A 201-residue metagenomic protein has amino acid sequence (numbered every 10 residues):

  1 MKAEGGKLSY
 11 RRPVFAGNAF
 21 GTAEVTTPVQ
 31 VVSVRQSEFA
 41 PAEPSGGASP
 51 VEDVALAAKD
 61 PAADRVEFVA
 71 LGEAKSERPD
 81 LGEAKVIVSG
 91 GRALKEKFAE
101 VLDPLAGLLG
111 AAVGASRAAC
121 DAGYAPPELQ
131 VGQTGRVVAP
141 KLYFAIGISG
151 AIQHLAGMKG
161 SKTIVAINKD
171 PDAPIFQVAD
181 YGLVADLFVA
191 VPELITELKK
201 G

Functional and structural regions predicted by a protein language model:
M1-G201: N-terminal glycine-rich FAD/FM-binding segment characteristic of electron-transfer flavoproteins
